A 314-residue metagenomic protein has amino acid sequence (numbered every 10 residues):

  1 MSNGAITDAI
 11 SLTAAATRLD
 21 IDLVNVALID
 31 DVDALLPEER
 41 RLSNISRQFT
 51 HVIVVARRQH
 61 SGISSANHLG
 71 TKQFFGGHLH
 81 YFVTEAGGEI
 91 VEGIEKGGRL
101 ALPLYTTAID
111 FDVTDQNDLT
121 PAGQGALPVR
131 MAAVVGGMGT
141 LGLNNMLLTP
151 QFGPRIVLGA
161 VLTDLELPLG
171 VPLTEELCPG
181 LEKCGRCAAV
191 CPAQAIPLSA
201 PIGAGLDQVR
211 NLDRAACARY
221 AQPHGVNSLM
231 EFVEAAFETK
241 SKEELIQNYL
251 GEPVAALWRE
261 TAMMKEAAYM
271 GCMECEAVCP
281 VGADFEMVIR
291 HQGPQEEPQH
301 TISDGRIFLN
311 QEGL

Functional and structural regions predicted by a protein language model:
M1-G88: Non-catalytic, usually N-terminal nucleic-acid engagement modules in DNA/RNA processing proteins
L35, H80-V281, R290-H300: Catalytic cores of enzyme domains
S43-I45, A122, S303, I307-F308: Short alpha-helix boundary/capping motifs
S61-I63, L169, M287: Residue-level signal for secondary-structure boundary sites
Q295-L314: Long, compositionally biased intrinsically disordered regions
